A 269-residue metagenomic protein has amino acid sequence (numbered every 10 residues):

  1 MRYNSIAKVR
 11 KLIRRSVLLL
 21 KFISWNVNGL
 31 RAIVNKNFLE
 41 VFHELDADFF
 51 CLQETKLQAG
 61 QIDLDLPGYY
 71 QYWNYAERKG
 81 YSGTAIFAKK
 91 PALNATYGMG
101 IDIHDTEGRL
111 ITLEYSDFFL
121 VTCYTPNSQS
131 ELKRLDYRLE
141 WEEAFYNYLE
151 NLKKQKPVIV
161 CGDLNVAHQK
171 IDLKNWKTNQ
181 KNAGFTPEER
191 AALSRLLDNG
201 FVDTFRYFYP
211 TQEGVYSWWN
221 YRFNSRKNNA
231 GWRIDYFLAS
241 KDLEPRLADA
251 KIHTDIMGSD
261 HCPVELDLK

Functional and structural regions predicted by a protein language model:
R2-L66, Y70, A76, Y81-S82 (+1 more regions): N-terminal, active-site-proximal structural segment of metallo-dependent hydrolase catalytic domains
L20-N28, D117-Q129, C161: Active-site-proximal beta-strand elements of phosphoester/diester hydrolases
N26, F42-G60, L120, L149-K170 (+4 more regions): Active-site beta-strand/loop signature of hydrolases that rely on acidic residues for catalysis
K56, Q61-S128: Structured beta-strand-rich core segments of catalytic domains in phosphoester-bond hydrolases
Y70, E143-A230, I234: Metal-dependent phosphoesterases centered on the DNase I-like endonuclease/exonuclease/phosphatase
K79-N94, V215, F223-P245: Conserved beta strand-loop-helix elements of the APE1-like EEP
G100-I101, P126-E142, T178-K181: Surface-exposed cleft-lining segments at the edges of enzyme active sites
K251-K269: Surface polyanion/phosphate-binding segment centered on an Asp-His-Pro turn
